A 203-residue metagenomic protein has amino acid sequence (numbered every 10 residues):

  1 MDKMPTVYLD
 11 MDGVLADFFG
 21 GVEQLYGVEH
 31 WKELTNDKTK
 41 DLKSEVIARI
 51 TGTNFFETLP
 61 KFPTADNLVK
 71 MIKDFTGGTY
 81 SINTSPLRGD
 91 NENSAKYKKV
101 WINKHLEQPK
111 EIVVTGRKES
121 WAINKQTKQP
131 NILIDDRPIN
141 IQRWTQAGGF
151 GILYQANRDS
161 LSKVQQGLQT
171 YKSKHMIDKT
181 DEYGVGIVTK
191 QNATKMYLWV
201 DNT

Functional and structural regions predicted by a protein language model:
D2-I50: Active-site neighborhood of HAD-like aspartate-dependent phosphohydrolases
P5, K110, N131: Conserved acidic residues
A16-F19, Q24, Y80, G89-N93 (+3 more regions): Short catalytic/ligand-binding loop motif for oxyanion handling, primarily in non-cytosolic enzymes, centered on
E57-K98, I102: Substrate-recognition element of Asp-dependent hydrolases with the DxDx(T/V) motif
K98-V114, T170-D178, E182-I187: Structural recognition of alpha->loop->beta junctions
V113-W144: Conserved Lys-Pro-Asp/Glu-containing loop-to-beta segment of HAD-superfamily phosphomonoesterases, centered on
A122-T127, V164-H175: Short amphipathic alpha-helix with an adjacent loop that forms part of the alpha/beta core around
I132-T170: Acidic, Mg2+-coordinating phosphoryl-transfer loop and its flanking beta/alpha structural elements, shared across
